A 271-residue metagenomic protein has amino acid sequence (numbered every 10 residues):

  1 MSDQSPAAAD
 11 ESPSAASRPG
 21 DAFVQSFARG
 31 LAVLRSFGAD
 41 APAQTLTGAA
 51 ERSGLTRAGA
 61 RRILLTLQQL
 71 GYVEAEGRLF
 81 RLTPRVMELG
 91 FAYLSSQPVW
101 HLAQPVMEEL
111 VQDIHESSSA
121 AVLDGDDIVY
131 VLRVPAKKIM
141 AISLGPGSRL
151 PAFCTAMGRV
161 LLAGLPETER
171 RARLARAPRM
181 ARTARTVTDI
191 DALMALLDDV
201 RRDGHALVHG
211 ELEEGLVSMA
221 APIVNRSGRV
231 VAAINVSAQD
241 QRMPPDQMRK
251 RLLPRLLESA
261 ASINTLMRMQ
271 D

Functional and structural regions predicted by a protein language model:
S2-H101, A261, T265-M269: N-terminal helix-turn-helix
F23-F27, L79, T83, S96 (+8 more regions): Short, structured helix-loop boundary elements
L79-A177: Amphipathic alpha-helical effector-binding/dimerization core of metabolite-sensing transcriptional regulators
L102-L110, L174-A220, L266: Short, basic/aromatic recognition patches
L196, E214-G215, A232-D271: Juxtadomain coupling helices with adjacent low-complexity linkers
I223-R226: Sensor-regulatory modules in signal-transduction proteins
